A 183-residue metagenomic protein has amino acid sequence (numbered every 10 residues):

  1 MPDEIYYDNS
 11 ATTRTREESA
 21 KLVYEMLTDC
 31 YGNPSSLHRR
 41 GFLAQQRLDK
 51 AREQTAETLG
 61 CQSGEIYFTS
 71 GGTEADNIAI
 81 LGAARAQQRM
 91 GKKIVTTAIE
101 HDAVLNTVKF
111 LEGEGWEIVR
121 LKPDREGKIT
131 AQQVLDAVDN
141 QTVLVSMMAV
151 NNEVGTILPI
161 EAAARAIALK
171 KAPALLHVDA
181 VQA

Functional and structural regions predicted by a protein language model:
M1-A183: Pyridoxal 5′-phosphate
